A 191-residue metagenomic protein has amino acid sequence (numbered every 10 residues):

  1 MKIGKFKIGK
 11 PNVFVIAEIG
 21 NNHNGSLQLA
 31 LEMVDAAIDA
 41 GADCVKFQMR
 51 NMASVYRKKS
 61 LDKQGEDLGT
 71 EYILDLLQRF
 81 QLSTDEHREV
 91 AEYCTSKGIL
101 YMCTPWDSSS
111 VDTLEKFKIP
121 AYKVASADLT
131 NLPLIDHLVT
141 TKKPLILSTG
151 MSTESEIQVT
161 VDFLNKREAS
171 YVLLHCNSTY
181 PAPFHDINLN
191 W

Functional and structural regions predicted by a protein language model:
M1-W191: Catalytic cores and adjacent flexible loops of soluble metabolic enzymes that perform enolate/carbanion chemistry on
